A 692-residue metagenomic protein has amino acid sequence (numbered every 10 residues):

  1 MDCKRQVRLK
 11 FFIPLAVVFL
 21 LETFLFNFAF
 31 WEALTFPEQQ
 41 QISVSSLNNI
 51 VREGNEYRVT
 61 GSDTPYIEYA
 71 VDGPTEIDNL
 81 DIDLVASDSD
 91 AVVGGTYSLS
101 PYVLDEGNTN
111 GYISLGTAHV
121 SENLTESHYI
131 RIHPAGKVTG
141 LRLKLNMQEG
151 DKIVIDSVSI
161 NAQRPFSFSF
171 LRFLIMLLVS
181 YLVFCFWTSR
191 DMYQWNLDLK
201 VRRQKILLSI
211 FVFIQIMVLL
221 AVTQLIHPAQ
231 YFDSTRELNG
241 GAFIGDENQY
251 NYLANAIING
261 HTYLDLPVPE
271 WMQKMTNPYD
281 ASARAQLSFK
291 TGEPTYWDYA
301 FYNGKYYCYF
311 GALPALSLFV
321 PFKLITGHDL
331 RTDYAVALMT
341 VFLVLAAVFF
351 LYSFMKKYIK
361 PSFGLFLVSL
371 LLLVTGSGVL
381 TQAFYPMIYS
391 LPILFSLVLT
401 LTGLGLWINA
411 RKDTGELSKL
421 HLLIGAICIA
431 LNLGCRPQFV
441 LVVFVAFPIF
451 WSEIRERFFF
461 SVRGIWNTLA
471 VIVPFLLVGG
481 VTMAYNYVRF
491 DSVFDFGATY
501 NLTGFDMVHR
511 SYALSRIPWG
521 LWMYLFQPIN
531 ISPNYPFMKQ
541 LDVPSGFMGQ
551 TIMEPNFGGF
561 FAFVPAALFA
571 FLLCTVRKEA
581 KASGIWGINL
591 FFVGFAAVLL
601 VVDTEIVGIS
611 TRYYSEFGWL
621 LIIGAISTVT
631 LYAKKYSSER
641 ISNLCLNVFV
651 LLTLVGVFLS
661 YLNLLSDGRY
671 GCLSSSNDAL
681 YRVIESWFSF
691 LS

Functional and structural regions predicted by a protein language model:
M1-W31, L171-G245, F366, V462-P474 (+1 more regions): Start-transfer (signal-anchor) and selected internal transmembrane alpha helices of multi-pass inner/ER membrane
N259-F310, V374, V379-A383, F505-D506 (+2 more regions): Interfacial juxtamembrane loops and adjacent helix segments that form the catalytic/substrate-binding surfaces
H328-I359, T402-L406: Transmembrane-helix motifs of polytopic, lipid-linked glycan transferases
V348-G378, V398, T414-L420, I585-W586 (+1 more regions): Transmembrane-helix signature of polytopic, membrane-embedded enzymes that assemble or transfer cell-envelope glycans
F395-T414, I424-I429, V443-V445, L620-G624: Specific aromatic-rich, kink-prone transmembrane helix
L401, L420-R436, V443-A446, P474-T482: Membrane-interface alpha helices of multi-pass inner-membrane proteins
V442-L476: Perimembrane helix-loop-helix junctions
S545-I585: Hydrophobic, aromatic-rich transmembrane alpha-helices and their immediate juxtamembrane boundary segments
